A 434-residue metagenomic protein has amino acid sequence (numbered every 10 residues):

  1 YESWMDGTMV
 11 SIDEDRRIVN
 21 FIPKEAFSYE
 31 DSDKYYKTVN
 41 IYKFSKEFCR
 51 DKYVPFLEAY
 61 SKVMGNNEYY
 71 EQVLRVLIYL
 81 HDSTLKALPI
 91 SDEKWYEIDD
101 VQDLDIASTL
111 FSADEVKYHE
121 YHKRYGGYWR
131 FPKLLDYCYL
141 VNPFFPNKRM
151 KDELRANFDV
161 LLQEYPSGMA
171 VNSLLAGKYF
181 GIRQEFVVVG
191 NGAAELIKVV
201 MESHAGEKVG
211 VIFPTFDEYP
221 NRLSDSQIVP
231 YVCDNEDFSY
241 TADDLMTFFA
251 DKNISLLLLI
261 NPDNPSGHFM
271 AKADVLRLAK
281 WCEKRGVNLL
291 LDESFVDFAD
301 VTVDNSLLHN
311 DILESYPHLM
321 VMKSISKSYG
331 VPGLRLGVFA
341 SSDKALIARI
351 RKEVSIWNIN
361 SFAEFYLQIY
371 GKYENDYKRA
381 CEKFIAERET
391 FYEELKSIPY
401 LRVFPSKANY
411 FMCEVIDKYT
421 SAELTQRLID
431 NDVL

Functional and structural regions predicted by a protein language model:
Y1-M64: Conserved core of the sugar-phosphate nucleotidyltransferase
Y36, N147, G168, H318-F404: PLP-dependent aminotransferase class I/II
R75-L88: Catalytic donor-sugar/metal-binding loop of nucleotide-sugar-dependent glycosyltransferases
T109-E164, K252: N-terminal "arm"/small-domain region of PLP-dependent enzymes with the aminotransferase-like
Y165-P166, G177-V199: Short loop-beta-helix segment that forms the pyridoxal 5′-phosphate
E202-L259: PLP-dependent aminotransferase-like
S239-K252, P265-S328: Active-site pre-lysine segment of PLP-dependent enzymes
I385, L395-N431: Conserved PLP-binding catalytic core of the aspartate aminotransferase-like
